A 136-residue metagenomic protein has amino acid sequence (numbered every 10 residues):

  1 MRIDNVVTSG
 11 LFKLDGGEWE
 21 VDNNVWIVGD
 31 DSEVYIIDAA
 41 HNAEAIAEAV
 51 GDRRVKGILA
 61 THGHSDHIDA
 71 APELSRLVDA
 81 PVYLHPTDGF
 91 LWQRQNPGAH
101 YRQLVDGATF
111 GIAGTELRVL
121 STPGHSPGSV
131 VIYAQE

Functional and structural regions predicted by a protein language model:
R2-R53, V130-E136: Conserved beta-strand hairpin/beta-sheet module of binuclear metal-dependent hydrolase folds, prominently
N5-T8, L84, Q103, V119-S121: Structural signal for conserved beta-strand scaffold positions within catalytic alpha/beta enzyme cores
V7, G29, V105, G111 (+1 more regions): Residue-level detector of conserved, well-ordered beta-strand and adjacent loop positions that form binding/recognition
G16-E18, Y101, S121-P123: Short Gly/Pro-enriched turn/cap motifs at secondary-structure boundaries
E20-V21, V34, H41-E116: Active-site HxH/HxHxD metal-binding segment of metal-dependent hydrolases
L59-H62, T122, S126: Ser/Thr-glycine-rich phosphate-binding loops at phosphate-binding pockets of nucleotides, nucleotide cofactors
I68, S129-V130: Glycine-rich nucleophile elbow surrounding the catalytic serine of serine-hydrolase chemistry
